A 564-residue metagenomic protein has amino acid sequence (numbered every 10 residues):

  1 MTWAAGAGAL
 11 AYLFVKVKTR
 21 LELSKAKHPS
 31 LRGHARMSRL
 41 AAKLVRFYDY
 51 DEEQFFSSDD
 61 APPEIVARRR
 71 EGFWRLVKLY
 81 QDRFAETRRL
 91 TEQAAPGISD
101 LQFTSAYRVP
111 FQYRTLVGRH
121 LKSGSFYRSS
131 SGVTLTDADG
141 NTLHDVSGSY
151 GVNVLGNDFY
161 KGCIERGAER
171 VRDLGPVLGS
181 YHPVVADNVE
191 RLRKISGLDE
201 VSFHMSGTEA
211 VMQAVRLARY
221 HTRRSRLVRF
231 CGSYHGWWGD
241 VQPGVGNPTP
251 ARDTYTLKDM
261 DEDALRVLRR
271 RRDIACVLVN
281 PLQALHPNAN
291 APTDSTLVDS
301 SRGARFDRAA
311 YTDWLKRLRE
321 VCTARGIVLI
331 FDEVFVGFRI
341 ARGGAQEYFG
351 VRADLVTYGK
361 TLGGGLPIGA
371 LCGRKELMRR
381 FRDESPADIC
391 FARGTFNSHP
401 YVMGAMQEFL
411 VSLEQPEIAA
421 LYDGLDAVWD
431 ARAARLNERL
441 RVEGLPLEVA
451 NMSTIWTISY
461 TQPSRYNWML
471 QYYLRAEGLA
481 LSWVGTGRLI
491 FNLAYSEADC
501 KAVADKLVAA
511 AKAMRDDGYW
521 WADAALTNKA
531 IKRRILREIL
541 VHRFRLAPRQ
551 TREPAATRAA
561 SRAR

Functional and structural regions predicted by a protein language model:
M1-S196, S300, A304, W483-T486 (+2 more regions): N-terminal glycine-rich, Lys/His-bearing helix-loop that initiates the first secondary-structure elements of many
A4-R20, H28-I65, N153-G162, D187-R302 (+4 more regions): PLP-dependent aspartate aminotransferase-fold enzymes
S125-Y127, D426-Y473, R534-F544: Conserved PLP-binding catalytic core of the aspartate aminotransferase-like
G140, G167, L192, A214 (+12 more regions): Buried hydrophobic positions in well-ordered alpha/beta secondary-structure cores of metabolic enzymes
V177-V185, V201-T208, C231-Y234, F335 (+4 more regions): Active-site nucleophile and cofactor-binding loops and adjacent substrate-binding regions of central metabolic enzymes
L297-A341: Catalytic PLP-binding core of fold-type I/II PLP enzymes
V351-E438, P463: Active-site C-terminal subdomain of aminotransferase-like
L413-E414, E477-R564: PLP-dependent enzyme catalytic core of the Aspartate aminotransferase-like
